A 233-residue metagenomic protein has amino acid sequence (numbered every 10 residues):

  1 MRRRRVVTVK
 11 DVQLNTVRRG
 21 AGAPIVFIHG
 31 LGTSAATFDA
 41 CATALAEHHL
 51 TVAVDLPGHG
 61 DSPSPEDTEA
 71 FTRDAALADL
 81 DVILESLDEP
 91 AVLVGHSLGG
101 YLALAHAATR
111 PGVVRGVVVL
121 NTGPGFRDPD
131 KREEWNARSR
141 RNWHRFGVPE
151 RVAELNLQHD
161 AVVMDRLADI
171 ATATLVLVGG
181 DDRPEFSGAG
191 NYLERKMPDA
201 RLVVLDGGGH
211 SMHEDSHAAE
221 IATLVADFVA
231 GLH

Functional and structural regions predicted by a protein language model:
V12-P63: Conserved HGGG/HGGXW glycine-rich cap/lid loop of the alpha/beta-hydrolase fold
T43, A53-V92, A219-T223: Active-site loop/oxyanion-hole signature of alpha/beta-hydrolase fold enzymes
Y101-A108, V113-W143: Flexible "cap/lid" loop of the alpha/beta hydrolase fold
R151-R166: Active-site nucleophile elbow and catalytic-triad environment of alpha/beta-hydrolase enzymes
I170, V176-V178: Short beta-strand/loop motif that positions the catalytic acidic residue of the alpha/beta-hydrolase fold
T172, F186-E194: Short alpha-helix in the alpha/beta-hydrolase fold that links the catalytic acid
D181-E185, S211: Acidic catalytic loop of the alpha/beta-hydrolase fold
G208-A219: Catalytic histidine-centered segment of alpha/beta-hydrolase-like enzymes
